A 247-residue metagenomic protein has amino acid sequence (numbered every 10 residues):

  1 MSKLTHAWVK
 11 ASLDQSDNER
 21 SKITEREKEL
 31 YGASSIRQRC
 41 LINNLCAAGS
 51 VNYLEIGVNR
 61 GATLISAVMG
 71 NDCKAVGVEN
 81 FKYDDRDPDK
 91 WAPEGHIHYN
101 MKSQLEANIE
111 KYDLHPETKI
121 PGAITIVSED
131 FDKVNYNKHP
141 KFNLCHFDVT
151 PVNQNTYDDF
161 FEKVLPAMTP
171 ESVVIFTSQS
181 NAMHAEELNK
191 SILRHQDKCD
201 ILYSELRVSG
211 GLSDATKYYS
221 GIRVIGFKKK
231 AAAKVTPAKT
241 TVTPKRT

Functional and structural regions predicted by a protein language model:
S2-A48: Class I SAM-dependent methyltransferase Rossmann-like catalytic core, especially the SAM/SAH-binding loop
A47-K234, K245: S-adenosylmethionine/decaboxylated-SAM
